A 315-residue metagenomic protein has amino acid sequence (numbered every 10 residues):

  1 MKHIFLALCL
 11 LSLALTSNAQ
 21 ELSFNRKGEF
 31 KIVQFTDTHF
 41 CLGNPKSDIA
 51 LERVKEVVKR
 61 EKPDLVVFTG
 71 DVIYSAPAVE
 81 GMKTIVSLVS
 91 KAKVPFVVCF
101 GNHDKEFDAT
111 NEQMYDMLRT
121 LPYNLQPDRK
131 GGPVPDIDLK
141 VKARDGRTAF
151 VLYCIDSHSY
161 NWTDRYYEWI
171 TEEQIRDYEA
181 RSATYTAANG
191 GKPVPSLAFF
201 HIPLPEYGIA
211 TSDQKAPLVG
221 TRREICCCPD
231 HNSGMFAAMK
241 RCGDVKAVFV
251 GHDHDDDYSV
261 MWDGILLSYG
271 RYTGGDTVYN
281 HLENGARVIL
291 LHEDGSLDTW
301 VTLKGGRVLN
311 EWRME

Functional and structural regions predicted by a protein language model:
M1-I4: Positively charged n-region of N-terminal signal peptides that target proteins for export
C9-S17: Hydrophobic h-region of N-terminal signal peptides that target proteins for export in Gram-negative bacteria
A19-T84: N-terminal active-site segment of His-dependent metallophosphoesterases
E29-L42, A149-H158, F199, L266-Y272: Active-site-proximal beta-strand elements of phosphoester/diester hydrolases
F35, D138-G146, M235-C242, D256-E315: Binuclear metal-dependent phosphoesterase catalytic core
C41-G43, Y74-V79, V98-A109, Y160-T163 (+4 more regions): Active-site environment of divalent metal-dependent phosphoester hydrolases
K62-D64, V151-C154, R165-D257: His/acidic metal-ligating clusters that form di-metal
K83-G191, R287-H292: Extended active-site neighborhood of metal-dependent phosphoesterases/phosphodiesterases
